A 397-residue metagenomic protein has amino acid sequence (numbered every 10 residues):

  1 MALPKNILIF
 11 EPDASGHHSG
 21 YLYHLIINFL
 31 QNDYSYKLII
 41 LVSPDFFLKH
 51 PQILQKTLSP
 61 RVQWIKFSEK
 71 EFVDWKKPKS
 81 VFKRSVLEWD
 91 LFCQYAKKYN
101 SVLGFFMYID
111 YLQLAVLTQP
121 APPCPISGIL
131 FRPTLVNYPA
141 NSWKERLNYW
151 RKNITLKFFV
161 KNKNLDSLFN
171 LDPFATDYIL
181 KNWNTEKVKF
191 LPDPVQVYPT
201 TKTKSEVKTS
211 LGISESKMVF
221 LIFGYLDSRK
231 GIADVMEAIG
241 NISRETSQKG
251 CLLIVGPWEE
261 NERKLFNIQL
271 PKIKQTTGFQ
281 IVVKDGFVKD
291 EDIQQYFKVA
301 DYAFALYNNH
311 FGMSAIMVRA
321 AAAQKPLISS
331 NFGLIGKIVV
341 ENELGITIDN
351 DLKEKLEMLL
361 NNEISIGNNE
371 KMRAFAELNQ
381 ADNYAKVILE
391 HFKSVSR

Functional and structural regions predicted by a protein language model:
L8, S214-K230, M236-I239, L253-V255: Conserved donor-binding/catalytic core segment of Leloir-type glycosyltransferases
L41-F47, F223, C251-N267, V282-G286: Glycosyltransferase donor-sugar binding loop
L58-V62, G256, K264-E291, Q295: Nucleotide-activated donor-binding/catalytic signature segment of Leloir-type glycosyltransferases, i.e., the conserved
L103-Y108, T118-A140: Active-site proximal beta-strand in glycosyltransferases
A115-V116, N137-Y138, L147-F190, V195-V197: A short, active-site helix/loop in glycosyltransferases that binds the activated sugar's phosphate group
T200-I213, I268, S365: A short helix/loop element that forms part of the nucleotide-sugar donor recognition site in Leloir-type
Y302-A303, Q324-S330: Short hydrophobic beta-strand element within catalytic cores of glycosyltransferases and related nucleotide-activated
I364-V395: A charged, aromatic-enriched C-terminal amphipathic alpha-helix characteristic of glycosyltransferases across folds
